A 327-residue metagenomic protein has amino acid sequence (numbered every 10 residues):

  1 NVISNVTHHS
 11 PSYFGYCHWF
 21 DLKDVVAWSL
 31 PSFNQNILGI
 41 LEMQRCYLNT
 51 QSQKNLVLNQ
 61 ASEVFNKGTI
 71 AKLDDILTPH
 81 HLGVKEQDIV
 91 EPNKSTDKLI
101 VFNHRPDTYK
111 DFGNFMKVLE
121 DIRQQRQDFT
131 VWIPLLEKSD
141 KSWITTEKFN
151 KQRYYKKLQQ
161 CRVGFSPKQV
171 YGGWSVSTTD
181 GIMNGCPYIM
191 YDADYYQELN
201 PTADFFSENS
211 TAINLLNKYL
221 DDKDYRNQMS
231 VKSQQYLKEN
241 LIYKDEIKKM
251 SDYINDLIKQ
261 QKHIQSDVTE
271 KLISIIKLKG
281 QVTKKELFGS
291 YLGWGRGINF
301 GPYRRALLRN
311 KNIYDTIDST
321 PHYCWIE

Functional and structural regions predicted by a protein language model:
V2-A27, I40, R45-Y47: Active-site proximal beta-strand in glycosyltransferases
G39-D74: A short, active-site helix/loop in glycosyltransferases that binds the activated sugar's phosphate group
S52-Q53, A71-I89, E137-K138: Short beta-strand->alpha-helix junction loop in the catalytic core of nucleotide-activated group-transfer enzymes
V84, D88-K110, M116-E120: Conserved donor-binding/catalytic core segment of Leloir-type glycosyltransferases
K156-G173, C186: Acidic donor-binding loop of glycosyltransferase active sites
S166-T179, M190-L199: Nucleotide-sugar-dependent
Q197-N217: Change "using UDP/GDP/dTDP sugars" to "using nucleotide sugars
D224-N255, K259-I264: A charged, aromatic-enriched C-terminal amphipathic alpha-helix characteristic of glycosyltransferases across folds
